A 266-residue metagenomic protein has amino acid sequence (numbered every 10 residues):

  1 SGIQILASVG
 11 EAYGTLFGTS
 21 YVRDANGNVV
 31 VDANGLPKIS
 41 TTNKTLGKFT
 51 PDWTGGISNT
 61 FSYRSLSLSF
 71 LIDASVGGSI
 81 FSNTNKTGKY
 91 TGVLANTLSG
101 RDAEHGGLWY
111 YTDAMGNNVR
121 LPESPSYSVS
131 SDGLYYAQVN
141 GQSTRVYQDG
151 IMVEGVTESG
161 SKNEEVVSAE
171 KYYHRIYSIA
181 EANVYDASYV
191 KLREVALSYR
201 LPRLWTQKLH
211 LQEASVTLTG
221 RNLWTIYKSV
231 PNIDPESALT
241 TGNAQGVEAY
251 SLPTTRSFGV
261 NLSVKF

Functional and structural regions predicted by a protein language model:
S1-F266: Outer/extracellular conduits and scaffolds centered on Gram-negative outer-membrane beta-barrels
